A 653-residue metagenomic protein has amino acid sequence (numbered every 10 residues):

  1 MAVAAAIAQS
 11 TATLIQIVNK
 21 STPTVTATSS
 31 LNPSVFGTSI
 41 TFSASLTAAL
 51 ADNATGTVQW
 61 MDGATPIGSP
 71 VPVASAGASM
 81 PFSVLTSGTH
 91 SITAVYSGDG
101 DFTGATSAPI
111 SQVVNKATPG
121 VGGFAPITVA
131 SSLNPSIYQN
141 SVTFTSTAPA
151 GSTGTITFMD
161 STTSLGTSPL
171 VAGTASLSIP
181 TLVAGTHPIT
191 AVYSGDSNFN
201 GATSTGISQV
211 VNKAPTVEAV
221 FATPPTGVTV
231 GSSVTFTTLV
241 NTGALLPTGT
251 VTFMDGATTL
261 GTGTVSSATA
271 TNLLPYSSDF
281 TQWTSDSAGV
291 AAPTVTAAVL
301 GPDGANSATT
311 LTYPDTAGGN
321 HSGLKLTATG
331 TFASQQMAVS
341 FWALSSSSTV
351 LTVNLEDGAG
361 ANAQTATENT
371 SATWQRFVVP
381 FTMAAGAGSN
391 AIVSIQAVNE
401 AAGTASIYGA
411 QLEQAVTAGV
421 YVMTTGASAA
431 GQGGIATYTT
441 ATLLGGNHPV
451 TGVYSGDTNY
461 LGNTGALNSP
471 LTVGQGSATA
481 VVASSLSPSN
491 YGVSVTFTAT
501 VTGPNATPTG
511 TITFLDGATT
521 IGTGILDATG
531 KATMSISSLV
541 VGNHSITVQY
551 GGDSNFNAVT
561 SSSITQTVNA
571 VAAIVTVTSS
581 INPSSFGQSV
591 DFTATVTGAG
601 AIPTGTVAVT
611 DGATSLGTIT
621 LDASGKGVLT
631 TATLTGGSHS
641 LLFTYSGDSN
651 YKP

Functional and structural regions predicted by a protein language model:
M1-T271, G431-P653: Solvent-exposed beta-strand/loop surfaces, strongest in extracytoplasmic domains of secreted and cell-surface proteins
S267-I435: Extracellular and organelle-lumenal recognition/adhesion modules and their flexible linkers in secreted
